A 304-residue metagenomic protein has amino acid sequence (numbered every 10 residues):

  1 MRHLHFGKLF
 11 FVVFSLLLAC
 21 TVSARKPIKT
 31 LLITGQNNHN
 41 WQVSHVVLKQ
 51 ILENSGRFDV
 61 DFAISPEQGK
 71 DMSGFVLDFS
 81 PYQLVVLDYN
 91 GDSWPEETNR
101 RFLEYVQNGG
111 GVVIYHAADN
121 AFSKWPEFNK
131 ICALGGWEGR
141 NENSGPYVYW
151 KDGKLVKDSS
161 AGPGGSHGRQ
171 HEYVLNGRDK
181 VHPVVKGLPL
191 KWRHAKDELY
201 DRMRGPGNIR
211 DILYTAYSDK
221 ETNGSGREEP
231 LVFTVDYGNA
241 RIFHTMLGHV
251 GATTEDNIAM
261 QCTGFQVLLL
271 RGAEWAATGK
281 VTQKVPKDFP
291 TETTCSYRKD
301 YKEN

Functional and structural regions predicted by a protein language model:
M1-L9: Positively charged n-region of N-terminal signal peptides that target proteins for export
K8-A19: Bacterial N-terminal signal peptides
R25-I28, V43, N54, K220-N304: Extracellular ligand-binding/catalytic regions of CAZymes and related secreted enzymes and adhesion modules
R25-Q36, N40-F122: Helical hinge/lid and interdomain linker segments adjacent to catalytic or ligand-binding clefts that mediate domain
N37-N38, D92, D119-A121, L190 (+3 more regions): Short, solvent-exposed loop/turn segments at secondary-structure junctions
K49, L103, N129, V185 (+1 more regions): Non-transmembrane alpha-helical segments in soluble domains of secreted/periplasmic/extracellular proteins
E53, D59, P81, K151-R241 (+1 more regions): Catalytic beta-strand/loop cores that center a nucleophilic Ser/Cys/Thr and support acyl-enzyme chemistry
D92-P183: A glycine-rich, often tryptophan-bearing local segment used as a flexible ligand/cofactor-contacting loop or short
